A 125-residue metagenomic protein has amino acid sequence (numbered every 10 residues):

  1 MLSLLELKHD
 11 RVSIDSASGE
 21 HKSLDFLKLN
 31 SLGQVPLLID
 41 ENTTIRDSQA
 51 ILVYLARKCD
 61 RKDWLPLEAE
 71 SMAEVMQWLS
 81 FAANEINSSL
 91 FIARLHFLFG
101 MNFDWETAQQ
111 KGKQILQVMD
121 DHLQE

Functional and structural regions predicted by a protein language model:
M1-K113: GST-like domain detector, emphasizing the conserved glutathione-binding G-site in the N-terminal thioredoxin-like
V118-E125: Short, intrinsically disordered, charge-balanced linker/junction segments flanking boundaries in proteins
